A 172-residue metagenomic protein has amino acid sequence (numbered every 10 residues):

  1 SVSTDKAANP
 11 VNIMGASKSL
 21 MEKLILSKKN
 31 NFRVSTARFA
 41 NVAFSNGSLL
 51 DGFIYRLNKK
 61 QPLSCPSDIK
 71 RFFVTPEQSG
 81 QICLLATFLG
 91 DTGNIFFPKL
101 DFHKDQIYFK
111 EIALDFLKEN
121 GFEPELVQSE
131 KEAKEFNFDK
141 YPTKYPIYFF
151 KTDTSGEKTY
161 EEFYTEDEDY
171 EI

Functional and structural regions predicted by a protein language model:
S1-S19, S27: Conserved Rossmann-fold NAD(P)-dependent oxidoreductase catalytic core, especially the SDR/UDP-sugar
K23, S27-I172: Strand-loop microenvironment adjacent to phosphate/nucleotide-handling motifs in alpha/beta enzyme folds
